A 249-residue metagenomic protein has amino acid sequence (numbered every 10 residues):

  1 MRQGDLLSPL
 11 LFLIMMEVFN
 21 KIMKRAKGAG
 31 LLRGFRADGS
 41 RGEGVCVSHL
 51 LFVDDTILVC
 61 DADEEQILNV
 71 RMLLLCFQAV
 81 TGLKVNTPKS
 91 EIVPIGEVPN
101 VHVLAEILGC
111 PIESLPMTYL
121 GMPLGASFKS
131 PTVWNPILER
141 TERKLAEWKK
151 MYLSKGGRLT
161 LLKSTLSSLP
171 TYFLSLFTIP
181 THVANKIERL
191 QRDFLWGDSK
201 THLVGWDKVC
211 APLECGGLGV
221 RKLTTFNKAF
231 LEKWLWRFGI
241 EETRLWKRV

Functional and structural regions predicted by a protein language model:
M1-V249: Nucleotidyl polymerases of mobile genetic elements and RNA viruses
